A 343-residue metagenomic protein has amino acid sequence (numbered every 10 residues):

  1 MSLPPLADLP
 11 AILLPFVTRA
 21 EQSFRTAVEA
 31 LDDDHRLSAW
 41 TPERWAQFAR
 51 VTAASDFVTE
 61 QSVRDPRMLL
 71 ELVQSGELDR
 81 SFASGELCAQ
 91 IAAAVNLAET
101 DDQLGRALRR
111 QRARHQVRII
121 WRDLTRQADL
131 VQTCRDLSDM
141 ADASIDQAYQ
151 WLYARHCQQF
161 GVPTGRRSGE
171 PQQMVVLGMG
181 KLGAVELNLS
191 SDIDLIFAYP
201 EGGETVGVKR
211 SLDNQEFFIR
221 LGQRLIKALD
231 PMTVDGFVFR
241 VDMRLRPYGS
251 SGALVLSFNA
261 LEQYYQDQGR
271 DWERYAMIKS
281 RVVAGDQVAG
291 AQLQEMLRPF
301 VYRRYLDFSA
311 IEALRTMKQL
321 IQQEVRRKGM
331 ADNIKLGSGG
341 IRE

Functional and structural regions predicted by a protein language model:
M1-E343: A nucleotide- and high-energy phosphate-metabolite-utilizing enzyme signature
